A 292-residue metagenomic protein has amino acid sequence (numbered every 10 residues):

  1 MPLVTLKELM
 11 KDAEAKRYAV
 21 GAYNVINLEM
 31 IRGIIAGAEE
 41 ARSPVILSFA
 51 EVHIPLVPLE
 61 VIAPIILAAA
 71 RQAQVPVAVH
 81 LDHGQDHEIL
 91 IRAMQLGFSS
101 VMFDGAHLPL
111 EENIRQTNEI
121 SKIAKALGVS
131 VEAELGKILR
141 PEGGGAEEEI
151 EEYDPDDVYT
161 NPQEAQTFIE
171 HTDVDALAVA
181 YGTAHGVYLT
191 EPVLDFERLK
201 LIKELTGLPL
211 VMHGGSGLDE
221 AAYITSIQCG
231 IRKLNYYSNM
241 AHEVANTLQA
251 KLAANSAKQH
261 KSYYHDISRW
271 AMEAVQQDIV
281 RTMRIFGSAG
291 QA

Functional and structural regions predicted by a protein language model:
M1-G21: N-terminal amphipathic alpha-helix/helix-capping segment at the start of soluble metabolic enzymes
L6-D12, L28-H53, L59-P76, G84-L205 (+5 more regions): Alpha/beta enzyme core
A15, Y23, V179, E204-L208 (+1 more regions): Catalytic-site beta-strand/loop segments enriched in glycine and acidic/polar residues
Y18-I26, A50-I54, D266, W270: A short N-terminal beta->alpha junction/helix N-cap motif
V20-N24, V79-H80, M102, L210-H213 (+1 more regions): Short catalytic-loop micro-motif centered on adjacent basic/acidic residues
G136, G215, N239: An acidic- and aromatic-residue-enriched active-site/binding cleft used to recognize and process polar
G182, H213-S216: Glycine-rich beta-strand-to-loop/alpha-helix junction loops that act as flexible
D219-A292: C-terminal alpha-helical cap/extension of soluble enzyme domains
